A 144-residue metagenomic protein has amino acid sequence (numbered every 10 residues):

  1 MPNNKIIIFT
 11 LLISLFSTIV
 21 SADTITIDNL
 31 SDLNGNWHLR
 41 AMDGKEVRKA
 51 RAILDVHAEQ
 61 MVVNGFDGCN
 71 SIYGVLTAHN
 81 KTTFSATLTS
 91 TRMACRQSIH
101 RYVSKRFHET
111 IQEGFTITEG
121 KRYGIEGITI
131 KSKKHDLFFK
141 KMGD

Functional and structural regions predicted by a protein language model:
M1-I8: Bacterial N-terminal signal peptides that target proteins for export
I8-S17: Bacterial N-terminal signal peptides
I19-D144: Lipid interaction determinants
